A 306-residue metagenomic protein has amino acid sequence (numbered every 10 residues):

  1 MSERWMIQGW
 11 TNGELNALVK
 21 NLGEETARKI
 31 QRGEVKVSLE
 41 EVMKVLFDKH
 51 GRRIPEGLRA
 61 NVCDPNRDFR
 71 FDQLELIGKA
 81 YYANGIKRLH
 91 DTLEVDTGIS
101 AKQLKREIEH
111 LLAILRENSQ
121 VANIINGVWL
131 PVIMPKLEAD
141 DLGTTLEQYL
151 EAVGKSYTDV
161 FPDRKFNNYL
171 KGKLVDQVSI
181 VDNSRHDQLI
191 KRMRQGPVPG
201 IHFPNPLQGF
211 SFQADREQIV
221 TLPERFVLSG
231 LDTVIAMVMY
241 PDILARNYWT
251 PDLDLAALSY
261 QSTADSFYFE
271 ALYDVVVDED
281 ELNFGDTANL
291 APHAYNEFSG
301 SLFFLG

Functional and structural regions predicted by a protein language model:
M1-F226, D232-G306: A binding-site-centric feature that preferentially detects glycan-recognition modules on secreted/surface proteins
